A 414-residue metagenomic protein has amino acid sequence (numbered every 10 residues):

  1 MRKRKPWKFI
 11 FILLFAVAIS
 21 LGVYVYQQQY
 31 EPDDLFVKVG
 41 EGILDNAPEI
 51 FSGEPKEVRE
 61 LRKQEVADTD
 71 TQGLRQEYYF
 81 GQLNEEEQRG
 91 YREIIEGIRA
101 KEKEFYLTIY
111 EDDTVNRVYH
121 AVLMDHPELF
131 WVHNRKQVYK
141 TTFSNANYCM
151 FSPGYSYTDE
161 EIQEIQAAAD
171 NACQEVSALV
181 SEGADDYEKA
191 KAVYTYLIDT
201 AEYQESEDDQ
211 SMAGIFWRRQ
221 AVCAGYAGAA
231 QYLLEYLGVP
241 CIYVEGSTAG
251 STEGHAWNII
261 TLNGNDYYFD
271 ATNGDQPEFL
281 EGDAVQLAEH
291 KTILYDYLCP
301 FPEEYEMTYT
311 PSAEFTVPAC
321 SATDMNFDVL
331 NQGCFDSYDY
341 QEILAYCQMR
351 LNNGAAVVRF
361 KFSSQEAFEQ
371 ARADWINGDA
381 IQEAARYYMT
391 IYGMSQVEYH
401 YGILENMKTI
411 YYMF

Functional and structural regions predicted by a protein language model:
R2-E182, C299-F414: N-terminal accessory/pre-domain segments preceding catalytic cores
K103, G214-W217: A short, structure-level motif marking secondary-structure boundaries and short turns
A146-Y148, E188, G264: Sequence-level motif detector for i,i+2 pairs with an aromatic at +2
T158-I215: Secondary-structure boundary elements
W217-A224: Periplasmic OmpA-like peptidoglycan-binding domain that tethers envelope proteins to the cell wall
G225-P300: Hydrophobic/aromatic-rich core segments of domains that either
